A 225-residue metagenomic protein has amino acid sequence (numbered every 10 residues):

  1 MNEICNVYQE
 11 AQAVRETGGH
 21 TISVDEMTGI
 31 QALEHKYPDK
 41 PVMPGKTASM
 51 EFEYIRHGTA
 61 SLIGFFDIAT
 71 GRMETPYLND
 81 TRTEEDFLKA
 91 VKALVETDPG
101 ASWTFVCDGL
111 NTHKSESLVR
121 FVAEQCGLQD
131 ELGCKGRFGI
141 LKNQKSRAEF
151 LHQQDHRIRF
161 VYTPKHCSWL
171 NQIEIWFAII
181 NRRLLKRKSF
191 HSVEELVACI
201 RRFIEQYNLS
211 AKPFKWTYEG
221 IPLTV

Functional and structural regions predicted by a protein language model:
M1-V225: Short functional hotspots at interaction and active-site rims
